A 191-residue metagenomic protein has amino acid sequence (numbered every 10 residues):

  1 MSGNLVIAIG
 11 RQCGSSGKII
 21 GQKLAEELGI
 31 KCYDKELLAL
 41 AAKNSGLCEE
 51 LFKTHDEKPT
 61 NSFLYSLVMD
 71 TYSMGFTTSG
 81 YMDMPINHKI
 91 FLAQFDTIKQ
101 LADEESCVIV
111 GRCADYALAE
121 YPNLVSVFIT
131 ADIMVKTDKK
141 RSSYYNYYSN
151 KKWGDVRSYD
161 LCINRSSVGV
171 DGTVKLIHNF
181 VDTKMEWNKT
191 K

Functional and structural regions predicted by a protein language model:
I7-A25: Glycine-rich phosphate-binding P-loop
K31-A42: Short beta-strand-centered segment that lines the nucleotide-binding/catalytic pocket of NTP-utilizing
A42-S106: ATP-dependent small-molecule kinase phosphotransfer cores that center on conserved nucleotide phosphate-binding segments
E57-V68, Y72-S73, M134-D171: Small-molecule kinase domains that catalyze NTP-dependent phosphoryl transfer to phosphate-bearing small molecules
F95, V170-H178: Short, amphipathic alpha-helical "lid/cap" segments that border enzyme active or binding sites
L101, A114-Y121: RNA pseudouridine synthases
E120-T137: Conserved phosphate-donor/acceptor-positioning beta-strand/loop module used by diverse small-molecule
